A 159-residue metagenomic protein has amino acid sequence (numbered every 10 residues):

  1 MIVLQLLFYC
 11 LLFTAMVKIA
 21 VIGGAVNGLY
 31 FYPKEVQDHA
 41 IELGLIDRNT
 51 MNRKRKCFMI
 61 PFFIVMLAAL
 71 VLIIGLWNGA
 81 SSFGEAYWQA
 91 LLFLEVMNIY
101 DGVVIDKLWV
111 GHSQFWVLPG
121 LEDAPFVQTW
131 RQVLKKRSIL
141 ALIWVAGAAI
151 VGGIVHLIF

Functional and structural regions predicted by a protein language model:
M1-L92, V96-F159: Juxtamembrane/disordered regions of integral membrane proteins
